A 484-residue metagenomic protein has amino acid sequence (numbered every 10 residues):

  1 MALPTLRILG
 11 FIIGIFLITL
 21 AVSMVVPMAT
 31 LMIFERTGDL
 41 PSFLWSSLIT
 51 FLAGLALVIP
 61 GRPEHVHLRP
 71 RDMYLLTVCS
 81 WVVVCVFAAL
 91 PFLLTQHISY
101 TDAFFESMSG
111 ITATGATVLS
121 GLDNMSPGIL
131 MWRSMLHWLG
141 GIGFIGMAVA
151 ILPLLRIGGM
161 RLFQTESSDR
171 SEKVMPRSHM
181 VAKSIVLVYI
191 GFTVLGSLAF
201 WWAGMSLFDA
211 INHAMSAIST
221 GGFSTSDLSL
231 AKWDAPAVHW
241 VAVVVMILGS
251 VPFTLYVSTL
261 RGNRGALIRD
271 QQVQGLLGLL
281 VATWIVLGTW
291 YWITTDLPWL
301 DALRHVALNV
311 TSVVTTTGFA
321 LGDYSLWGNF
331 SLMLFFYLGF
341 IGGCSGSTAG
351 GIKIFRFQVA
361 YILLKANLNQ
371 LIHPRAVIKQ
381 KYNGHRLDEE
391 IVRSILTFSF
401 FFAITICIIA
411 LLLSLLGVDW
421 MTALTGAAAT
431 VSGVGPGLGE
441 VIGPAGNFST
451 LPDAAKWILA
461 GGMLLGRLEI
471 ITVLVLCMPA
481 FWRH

Functional and structural regions predicted by a protein language model:
M1-H484: Membrane-proximal intracellular helices of multi-pass ion channels
